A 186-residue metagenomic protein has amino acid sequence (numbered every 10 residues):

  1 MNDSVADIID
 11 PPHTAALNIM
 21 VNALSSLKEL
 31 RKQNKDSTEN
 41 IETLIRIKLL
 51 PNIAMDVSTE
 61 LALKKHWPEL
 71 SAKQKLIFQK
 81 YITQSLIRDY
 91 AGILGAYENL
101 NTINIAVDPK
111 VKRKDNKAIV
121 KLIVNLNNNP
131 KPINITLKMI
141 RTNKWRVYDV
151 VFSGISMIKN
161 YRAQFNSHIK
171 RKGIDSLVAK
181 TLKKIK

Functional and structural regions predicted by a protein language model:
M1-A6: Gram-negative bacterial Sec-dependent N-terminal signal peptides
I8-I93: Early exported N-terminus immediately downstream of N-terminal targeting peptides
K35, I103, L177-V178: Short, hydrophobic secondary-structure boundary micro-motifs
M55, P68-E69, I77, A106 (+3 more regions): Bimodal feature
I82, P109-V111, V124-L126, L137-M139 (+1 more regions): A mature extracytoplasmic/lumenal domain signature
R88-I133, K184-K186: Surface-exposed, charged secondary-structure patches
P132-K159: Short beta-strand edge/turn micro-motifs at domain boundaries
D149-K186: Low-complexity, intrinsically disordered terminal/linker segments enriched in charged and Gly/Pro repeats
